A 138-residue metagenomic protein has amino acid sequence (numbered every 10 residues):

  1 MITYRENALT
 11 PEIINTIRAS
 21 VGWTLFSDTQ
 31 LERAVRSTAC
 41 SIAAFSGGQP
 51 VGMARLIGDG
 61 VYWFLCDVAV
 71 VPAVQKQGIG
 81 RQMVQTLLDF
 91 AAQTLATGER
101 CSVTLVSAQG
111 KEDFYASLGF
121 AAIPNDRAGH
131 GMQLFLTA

Functional and structural regions predicted by a protein language model:
M1-D28: Short amphipathic alpha-helix that is part of the acyltransferase structural core
L9-E12, G60, Q109-D113: Short alpha-helical
E32-A43, F64, E99-C101: A short helix-loop-beta-strand connector motif used in the catalytic cores of GNAT acetyltransferases and, in some
A43, Q49-I57, V61-F64, A69: Conserved beta-strand in the GNAT
V71, Q75, A108: Residue-level recognition of the GNAT/N-acetyltransferase active site
V74, G78-T86: Conserved acetyl-CoA pyrophosphate-binding loop and the N-cap/start of the following alpha-helix in GNAT-like
G98-A138: C-terminal "cap" of GNAT-fold acetyltransferases
